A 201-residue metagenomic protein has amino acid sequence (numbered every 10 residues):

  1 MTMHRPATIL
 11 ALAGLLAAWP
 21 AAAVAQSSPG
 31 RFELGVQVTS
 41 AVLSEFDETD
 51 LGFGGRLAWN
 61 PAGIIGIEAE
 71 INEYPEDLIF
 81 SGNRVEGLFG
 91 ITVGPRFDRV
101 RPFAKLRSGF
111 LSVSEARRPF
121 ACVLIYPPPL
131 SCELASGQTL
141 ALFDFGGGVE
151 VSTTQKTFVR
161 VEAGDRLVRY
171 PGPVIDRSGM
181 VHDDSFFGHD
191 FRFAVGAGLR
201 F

Functional and structural regions predicted by a protein language model:
M1-P29: Cleavable N-terminal export/targeting peptides
S27-S44: Short N-terminal segments immediately surrounding and downstream of signal-peptide cleavage
Q37-S40, P127-E133, D176-V181: Extracytoplasmic loops and strand-loop junctions of Gram-negative outer membrane beta-barrel proteins
S40-R56, E70, Q138: Surface-exposed strand-loop-strand hairpins of Gram-negative outer-membrane beta-barrel proteins
L43-E48, E150-F158, G164-P173, F186-D190: Subset of outer-membrane beta-barrel
E45-D47, I79, D98, R177-S178: Short glycine/serine/proline-enriched coil/turn segments at secondary-structure junctions
R56-G146, V151-R160, G188-F201: Gram-negative (and chloroplast) outer-membrane scaffold detector with strong preference for beta-barrel transmembrane
A116-F120, G172-R177: Short acidic, glycine/proline-rich loop/turn micro-motifs
